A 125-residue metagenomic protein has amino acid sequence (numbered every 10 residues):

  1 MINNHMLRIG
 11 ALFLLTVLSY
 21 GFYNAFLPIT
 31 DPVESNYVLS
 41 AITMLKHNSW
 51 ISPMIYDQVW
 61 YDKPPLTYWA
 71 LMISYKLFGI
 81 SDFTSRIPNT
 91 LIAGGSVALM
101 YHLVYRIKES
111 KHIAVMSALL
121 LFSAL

Functional and structural regions predicted by a protein language model:
M1-L125: Membrane-integral, polyisoprenol-dependent glycosyltransferases of the GT-C/oligosaccharyltransferase superfamily
